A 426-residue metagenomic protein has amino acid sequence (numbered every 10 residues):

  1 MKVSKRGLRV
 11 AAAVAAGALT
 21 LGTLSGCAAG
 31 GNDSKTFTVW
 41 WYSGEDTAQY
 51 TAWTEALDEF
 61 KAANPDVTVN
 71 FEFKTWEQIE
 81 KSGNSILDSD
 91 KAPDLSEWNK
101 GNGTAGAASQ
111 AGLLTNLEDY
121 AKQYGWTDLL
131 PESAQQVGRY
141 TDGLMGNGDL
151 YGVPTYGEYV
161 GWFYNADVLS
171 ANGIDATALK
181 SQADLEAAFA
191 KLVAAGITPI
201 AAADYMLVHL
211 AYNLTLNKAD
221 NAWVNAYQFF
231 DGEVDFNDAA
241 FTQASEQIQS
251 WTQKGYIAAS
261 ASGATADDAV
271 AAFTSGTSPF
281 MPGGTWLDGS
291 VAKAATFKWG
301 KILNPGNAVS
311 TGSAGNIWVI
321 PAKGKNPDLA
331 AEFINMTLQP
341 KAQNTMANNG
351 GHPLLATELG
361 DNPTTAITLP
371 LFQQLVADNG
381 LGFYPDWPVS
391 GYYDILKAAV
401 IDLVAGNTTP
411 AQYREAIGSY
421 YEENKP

Functional and structural regions predicted by a protein language model:
K2-A111, Q123, T285, G306-A308 (+4 more regions): Conserved N-terminal structural module of periplasmic/extracytoplasmic solute-binding proteins
Y42, L214-A219, E246-N326, E332: Extracytoplasmic/periplasmic substrate-binding proteins
A62, A121, G143-H209, N221-G263 (+3 more regions): Helix-loop-helix "hinge/cap" segment bordering the ligand-binding cleft or interdomain interface
F73-S82, K180-E186, S260-A271: Short helix-initiation/N-cap motifs at beta->coil->alpha
G103-Y159: Hinge/lid segment of periplasmic solute-binding proteins
E118-S133, A178, D220-Q243, A292-A294 (+3 more regions): Short, solvent-exposed loop/beta-turn-alpha elements that line the ligand-binding surface or hinge of extracytoplasmic
S170-A171, D378-P426: Conserved C-terminal helix/tail region of periplasmic/extracytoplasmic solute-binding proteins
W286-G289, N316-S390, A411: Mature extracytoplasmic/periplasmic domains
